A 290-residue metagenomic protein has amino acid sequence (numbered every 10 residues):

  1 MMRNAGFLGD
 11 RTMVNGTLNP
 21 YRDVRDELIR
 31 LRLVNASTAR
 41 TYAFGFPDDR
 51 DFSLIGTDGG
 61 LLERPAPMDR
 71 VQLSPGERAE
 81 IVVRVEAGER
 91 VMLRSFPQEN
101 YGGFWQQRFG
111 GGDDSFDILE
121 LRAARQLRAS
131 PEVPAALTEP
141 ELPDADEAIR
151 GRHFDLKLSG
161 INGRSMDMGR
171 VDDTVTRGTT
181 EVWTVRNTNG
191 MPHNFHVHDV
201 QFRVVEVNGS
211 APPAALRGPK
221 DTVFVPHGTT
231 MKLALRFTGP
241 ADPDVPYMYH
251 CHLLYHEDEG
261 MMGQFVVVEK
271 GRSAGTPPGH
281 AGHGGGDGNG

Functional and structural regions predicted by a protein language model:
M1-A135, P140-L142, P212: Histidine- and aromatic-rich segments of cupredoxin/plastocyanin-like copper-binding domains
S53-P67, E147-I149, H153-P278, H283 (+1 more regions): Active-site pocket scaffolds in enzymes
